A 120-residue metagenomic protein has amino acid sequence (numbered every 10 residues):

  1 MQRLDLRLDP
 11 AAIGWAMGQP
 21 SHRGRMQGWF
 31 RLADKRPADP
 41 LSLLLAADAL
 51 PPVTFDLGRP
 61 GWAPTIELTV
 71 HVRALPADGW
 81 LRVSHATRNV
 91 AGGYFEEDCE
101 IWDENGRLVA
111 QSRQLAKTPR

Functional and structural regions predicted by a protein language model:
M1-R120: Terminal targeting signals and extreme-terminal segments of soluble enzymes
